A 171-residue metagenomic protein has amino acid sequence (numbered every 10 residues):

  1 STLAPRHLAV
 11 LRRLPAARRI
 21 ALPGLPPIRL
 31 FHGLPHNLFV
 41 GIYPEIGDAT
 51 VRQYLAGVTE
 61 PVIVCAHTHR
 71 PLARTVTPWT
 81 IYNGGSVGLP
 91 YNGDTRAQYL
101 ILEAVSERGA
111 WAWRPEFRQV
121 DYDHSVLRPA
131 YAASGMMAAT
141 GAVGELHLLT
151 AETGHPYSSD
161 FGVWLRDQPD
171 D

Functional and structural regions predicted by a protein language model:
S1-V62: Conserved catalytic scaffold of divalent metal-dependent phosphoesterases
P15-R19, R70-P71, Y99: Short, acidic/polar N-cap/turn motifs at the starts of alpha helices
P23-P27, P35, P44, P61 (+5 more regions): Proline-rich intrinsically disordered, low-complexity coils
G33-P35, A66-T68, S86-V87, Q119-V120: Active-site metal-binding loops of divalent metal-dependent hydrolases
L38, V62-T75, L89-D94: Active-site environment of divalent metal-dependent phosphoester hydrolases
I42-E45, A73, H147: Generic preference for hydrophobic/aromatic residues in regular secondary structure cores
T75-D171: Acidic, His/Gly-rich catalytic cores of divalent-metal-dependent hydrolytic chemistry
